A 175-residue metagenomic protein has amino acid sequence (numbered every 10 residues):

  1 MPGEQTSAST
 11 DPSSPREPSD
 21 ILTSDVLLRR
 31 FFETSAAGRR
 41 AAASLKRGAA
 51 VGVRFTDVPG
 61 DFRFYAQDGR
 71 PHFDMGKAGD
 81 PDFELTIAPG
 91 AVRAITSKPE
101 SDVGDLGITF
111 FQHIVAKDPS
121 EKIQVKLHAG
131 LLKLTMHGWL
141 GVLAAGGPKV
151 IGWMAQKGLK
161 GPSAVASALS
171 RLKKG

Functional and structural regions predicted by a protein language model:
P2-G175: Feature captures hydrophobic
